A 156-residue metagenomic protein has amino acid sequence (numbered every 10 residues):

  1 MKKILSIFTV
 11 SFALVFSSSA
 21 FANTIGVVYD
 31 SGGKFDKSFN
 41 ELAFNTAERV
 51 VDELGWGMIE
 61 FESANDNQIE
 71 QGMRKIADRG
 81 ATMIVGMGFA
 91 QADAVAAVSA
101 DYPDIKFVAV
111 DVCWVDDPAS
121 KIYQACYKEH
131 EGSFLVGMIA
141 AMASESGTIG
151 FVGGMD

Functional and structural regions predicted by a protein language model:
M1-F8: Bacterial N-terminal signal peptides that target proteins for export
F16-A22: Sec/Tat signal peptide C-region and signal peptidase I cleavage site
I25-V50, I59-Q68, F89-Q91: Extracytoplasmic "Venus flytrap"
A47, S133-D156: An alpha-beta-alpha
N67-A81: Short, well-structured alpha-helical segments in soluble
A81-G88, K106-V110: Periplasmic-binding protein-like
M87-D101: Hydrophobic alpha-helical
A100-C126: Flexible loop/hinge segments that line or gate small-molecule binding clefts
